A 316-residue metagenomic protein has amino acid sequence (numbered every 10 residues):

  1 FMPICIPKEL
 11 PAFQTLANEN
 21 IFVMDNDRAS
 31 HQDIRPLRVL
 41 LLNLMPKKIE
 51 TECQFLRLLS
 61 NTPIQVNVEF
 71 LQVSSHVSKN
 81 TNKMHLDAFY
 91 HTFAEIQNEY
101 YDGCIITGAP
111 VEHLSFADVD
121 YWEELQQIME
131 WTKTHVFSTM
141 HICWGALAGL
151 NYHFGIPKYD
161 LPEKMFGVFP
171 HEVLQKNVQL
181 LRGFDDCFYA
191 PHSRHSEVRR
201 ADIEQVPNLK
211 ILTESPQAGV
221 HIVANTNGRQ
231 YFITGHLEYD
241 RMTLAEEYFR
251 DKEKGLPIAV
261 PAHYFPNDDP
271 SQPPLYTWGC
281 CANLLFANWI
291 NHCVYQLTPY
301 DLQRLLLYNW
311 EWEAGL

Functional and structural regions predicted by a protein language model:
F1-Q72, A94-I96, Y100, Q127 (+1 more regions): Amide-donor transfer/coupling interface in amidating biosynthetic enzymes
K47, H76, E112-H113: Active-site loop signature of alpha/beta-hydrolase-fold enzymes
Q72-V77, G145-A146: Short beta-alpha junction loops
S78-N82, G149-N151: Glycine-rich, charge-decorated loop segments at or immediately adjacent to ligand/cofactor-binding or catalytic sites
T81-Y100: Glycine-rich, highly charged phosphate/nucleotide-binding loops
I106-Q175: Cysteine-nucleophile active-site neighborhood
